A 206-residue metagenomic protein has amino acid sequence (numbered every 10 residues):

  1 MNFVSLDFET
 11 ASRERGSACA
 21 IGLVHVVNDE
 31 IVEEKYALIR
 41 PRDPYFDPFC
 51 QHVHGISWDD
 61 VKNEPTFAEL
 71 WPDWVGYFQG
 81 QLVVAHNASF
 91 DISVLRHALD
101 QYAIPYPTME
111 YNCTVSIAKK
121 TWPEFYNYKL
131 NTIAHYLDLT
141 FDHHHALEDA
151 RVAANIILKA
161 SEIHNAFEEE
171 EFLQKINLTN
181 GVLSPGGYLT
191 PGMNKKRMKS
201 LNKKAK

Functional and structural regions predicted by a protein language model:
M1-T108, L130-H144: Conserved non-catalytic scaffold segment of RNase H-like nuclease domains
T10-S12, S116, V152: Short, glycine/acidic-enriched loop or turn micro-motifs at the edges of active sites
A98-Q101, K120, Y136, I156-I163: Active-site catalytic microenvironments for nucleophilic, acid-base chemistry
Y106-E110, Y128, N165-F167: Short, structured loop/turn "capping" segments at alpha-beta junctions
Y111-K129: Short alpha-helix plus adjacent loop in nuclease-associated cores
H145-K159: Acidic, divalent-metal-coordinating active-site segment for phosphoryl/phosphodiester hydrolysis, typified by short
L158-K206: Acidic two-metal-ion nuclease catalytic site recognized across multiple nuclease folds, prominently DnaQ/RNase D-T
